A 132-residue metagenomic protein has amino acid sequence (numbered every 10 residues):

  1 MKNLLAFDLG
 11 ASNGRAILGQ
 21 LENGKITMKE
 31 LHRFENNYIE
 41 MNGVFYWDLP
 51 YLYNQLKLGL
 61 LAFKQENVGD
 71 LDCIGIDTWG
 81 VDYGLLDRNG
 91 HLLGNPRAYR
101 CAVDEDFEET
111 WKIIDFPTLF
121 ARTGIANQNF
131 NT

Functional and structural regions predicted by a protein language model:
M1-L4, T27-K29, N67-G69, V81: Short secondary-structure boundary micro-motifs
N3-L49, H91-A102: Short glycine-rich, Thr/Ser-proximal phosphate-binding strand/loop in the N-terminal lobe of ATP-dependent enzymes
E30-G69, E109-W111: N-terminal phosphate-binding loop and adjacent alpha-helix
L58-T132: Glycine-rich phosphate-binding/catalytic subdomain of phosphoryl-transfer and nucleotide/sugar-phosphate-processing
